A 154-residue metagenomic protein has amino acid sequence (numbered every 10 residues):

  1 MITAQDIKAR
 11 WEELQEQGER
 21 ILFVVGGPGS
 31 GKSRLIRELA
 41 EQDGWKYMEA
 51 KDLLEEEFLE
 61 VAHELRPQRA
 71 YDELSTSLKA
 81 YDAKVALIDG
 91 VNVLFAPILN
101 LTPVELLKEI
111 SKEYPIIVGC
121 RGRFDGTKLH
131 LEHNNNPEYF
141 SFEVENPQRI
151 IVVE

Functional and structural regions predicted by a protein language model:
M1-Q17: N-terminal pre-Walker A segment at the start of P-loop NTPase domains
I21-V25: Short hydrophobic/aromatic beta-strand immediately N-terminal to the Walker A/P-loop
P28: The conserved Walker
G31: Conserved glycine(s) of the Walker
L35, L39: Hydrophobic positions on the alpha1 helix immediately C-terminal to the Walker A/P-loop
Y47-L78: Short glycine-rich substrate-engagement loop in P-loop NTPases that contacts/grips substrate
A80-L99: Conserved P-loop NTPase "ATPase switch" module shared by AAA+ and STAND
V93-E154: Replace "adjacent to P-loop NTPase cores in ATP/GTP-dependent enzymes" with "adjacent to NTP-binding cores
